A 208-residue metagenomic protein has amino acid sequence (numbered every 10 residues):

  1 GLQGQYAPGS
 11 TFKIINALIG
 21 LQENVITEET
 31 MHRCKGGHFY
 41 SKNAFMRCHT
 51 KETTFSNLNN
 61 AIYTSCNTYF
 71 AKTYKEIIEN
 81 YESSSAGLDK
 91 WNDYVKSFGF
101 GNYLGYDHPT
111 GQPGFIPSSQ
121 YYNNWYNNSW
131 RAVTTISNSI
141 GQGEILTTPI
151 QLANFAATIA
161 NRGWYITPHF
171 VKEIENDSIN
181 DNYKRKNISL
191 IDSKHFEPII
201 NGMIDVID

Functional and structural regions predicted by a protein language model:
G1-S10, I15-D208: Beta-lactam-recognizing serine transpeptidase/beta-lactamase-like catalytic domain environment
